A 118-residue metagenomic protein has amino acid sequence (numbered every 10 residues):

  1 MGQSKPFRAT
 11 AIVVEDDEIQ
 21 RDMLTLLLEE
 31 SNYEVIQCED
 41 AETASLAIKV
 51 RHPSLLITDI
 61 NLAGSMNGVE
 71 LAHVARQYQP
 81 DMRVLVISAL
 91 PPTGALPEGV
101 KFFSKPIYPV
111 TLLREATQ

Functional and structural regions predicted by a protein language model:
M1-I12, E18, D81, K101-S104 (+1 more regions): Non-catalytic signal-transmission and effector/linker regions of two-component phosphorelay proteins
I12, Q37-L55, I60, R114: Acidic, metal-coordinating helix/loop segments flanking the phosphotransfer/catalytic sites of two-component signaling
E18-I36: Two-component/phosphorelay signaling modules centered on CheY-like receiver
E30-S31, K49, Y78: Conserved dinucleotide-binding and phosphotransfer motif residues
L46, V69-P80: Short amphipathic alpha-helix used as the core "switch/output" element in two-component signaling
D59-H73: Conserved phosphotransfer microenvironments
P91-V100: Short loop/helix-cap segments at secondary-structure boundaries that form the rim of catalytic
